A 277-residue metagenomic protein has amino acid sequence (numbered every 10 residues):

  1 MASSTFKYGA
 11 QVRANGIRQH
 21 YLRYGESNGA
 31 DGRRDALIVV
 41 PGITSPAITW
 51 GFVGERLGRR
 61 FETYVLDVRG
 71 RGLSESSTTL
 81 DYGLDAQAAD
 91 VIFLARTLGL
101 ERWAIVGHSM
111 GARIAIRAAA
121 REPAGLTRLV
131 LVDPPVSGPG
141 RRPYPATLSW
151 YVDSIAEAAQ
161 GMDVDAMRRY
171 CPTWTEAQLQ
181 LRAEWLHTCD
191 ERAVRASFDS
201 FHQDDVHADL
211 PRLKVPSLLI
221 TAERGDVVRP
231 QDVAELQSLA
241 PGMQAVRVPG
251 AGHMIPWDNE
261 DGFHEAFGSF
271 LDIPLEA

Functional and structural regions predicted by a protein language model:
I17-S76, L80: Conserved HGGG/HGGXW glycine-rich cap/lid loop of the alpha/beta-hydrolase fold
E55, P216-A251, W257: Conserved loop-alpha-helix segment in the C-terminal half of the alpha/beta-hydrolase fold that carries the catalytic
A86-W103: Conserved acidic catalytic loop of the alpha/beta-hydrolase fold
I105-G107, V132: Short beta-strand immediately N-terminal to the catalytic nucleophile in serine-hydrolase-like folds
G107, G111, A115: Gly/Ala-rich beta-loop-alpha elbow adjacent to hydrolase catalytic centers
I116-R121, L126-A158: Flexible "cap/lid" loop of the alpha/beta hydrolase fold
G140-A146, E157-K214: Conserved alpha/beta-hydrolase catalytic His-Asp/Glu region
M243-A277: Catalytic active-site module of serine/aspartate enzymes centered on a nucleophile-bearing elbow/loop
